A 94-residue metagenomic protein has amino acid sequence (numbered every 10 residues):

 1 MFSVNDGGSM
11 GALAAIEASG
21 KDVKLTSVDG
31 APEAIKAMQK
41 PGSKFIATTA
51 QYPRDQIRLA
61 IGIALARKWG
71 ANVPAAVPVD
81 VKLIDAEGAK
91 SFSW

Functional and structural regions predicted by a protein language model:
M1-K36: Hydrophobic alpha-helical
D22, F45-I46, D80: A generic structural signal for alpha->beta connector loops
K24-T26, T49, I84: Structural detector of well-ordered beta-strand residues that form the stable sheet scaffold of enzyme domains
A34-M38, I57-A60: Short, charged, surface-exposed secondary-structure boundary motifs
K40-R54: Short beta-strand elements at the ligand-binding edges of bilobed clamshell
Y52-W94: Hinge/cleft segment of the Venus flytrap/periplasmic-binding protein
